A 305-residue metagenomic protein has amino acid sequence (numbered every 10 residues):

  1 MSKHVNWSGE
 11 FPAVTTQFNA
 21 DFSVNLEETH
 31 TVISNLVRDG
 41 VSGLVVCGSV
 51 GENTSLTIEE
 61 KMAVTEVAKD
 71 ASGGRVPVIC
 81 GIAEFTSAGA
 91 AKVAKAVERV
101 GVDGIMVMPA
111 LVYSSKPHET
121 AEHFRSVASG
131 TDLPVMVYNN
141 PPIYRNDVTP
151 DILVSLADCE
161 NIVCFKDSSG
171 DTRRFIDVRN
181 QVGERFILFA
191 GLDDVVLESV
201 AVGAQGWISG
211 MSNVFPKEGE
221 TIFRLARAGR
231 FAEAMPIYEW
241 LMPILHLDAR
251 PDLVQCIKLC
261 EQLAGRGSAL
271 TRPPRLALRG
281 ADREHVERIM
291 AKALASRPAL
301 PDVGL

Functional and structural regions predicted by a protein language model:
K3-P12, T16-D147, L300: Active-site beta->alpha loop and helix N-cap motifs at the rims of alpha/beta catalytic domains
N6-Q17, N35, D39-V41, A204 (+1 more regions): C-terminal alpha-helical cap/extension of soluble enzyme domains
S8, S42, C47-V50, C80 (+6 more regions): Short glycine-rich loop/turn motifs that provide flexible caps or phosphate-binding loops at active sites
T29, K61, T65, A90 (+6 more regions): A general structural signal for well-ordered alpha-helical segments in protein cores
D39, A63, V67-S72, A96-V100 (+8 more regions): Alpha-helical structural signal in soluble globular domains
L56-E59, K92, P117-T120, V148-P150 (+4 more regions): Short secondary-structure transition/capping segments
R75-V76, P134, V163, R185 (+1 more regions): Secondary-structure boundary/capping positions in well-ordered alpha/beta enzyme cores
S129, P141-A249: Catalytic alpha/beta core domains of metabolic enzymes, predominantly
